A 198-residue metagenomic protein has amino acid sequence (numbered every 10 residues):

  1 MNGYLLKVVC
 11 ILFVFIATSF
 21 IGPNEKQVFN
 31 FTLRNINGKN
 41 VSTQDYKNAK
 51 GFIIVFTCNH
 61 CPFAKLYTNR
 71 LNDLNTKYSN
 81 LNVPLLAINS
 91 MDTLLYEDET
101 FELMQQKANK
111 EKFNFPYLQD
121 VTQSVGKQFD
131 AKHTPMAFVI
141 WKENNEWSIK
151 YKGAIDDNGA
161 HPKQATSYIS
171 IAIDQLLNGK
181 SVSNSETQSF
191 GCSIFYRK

Functional and structural regions predicted by a protein language model:
M1-K26: Bacterial Sec-dependent N-terminal signal peptides
F20-Q44: N-terminal "domain-start" segment that seeds a small globular fold
Q44-K65, I173: Short active-site neighborhood of thiol/selenol oxidoreductases, capturing the structured segment around
A49-G51, N80-L85, K112-P116, T134: Loop/turn elements at helix/coil->beta-strand transitions in domains of secreted/extracellular proteins
I54-V55, P84-N89, P116-Q119, A137-V139: Structural recognition of the beta-strand scaffold that forms the well-ordered cores of secreted hydrolase catalytic
K65-K110, V121-K127: Structural microenvironment flanking redox-active thiols in thiol-disulfide oxidoreductases
Q105-W141, N145-E146: Short, internal strand/loop/helix patches that form the active-site neighborhood or redox-interaction surface
V139-K198: Thiol-/selenol-based redox modules, centered on thioredoxin-like and closely related oxidoreductase domains
